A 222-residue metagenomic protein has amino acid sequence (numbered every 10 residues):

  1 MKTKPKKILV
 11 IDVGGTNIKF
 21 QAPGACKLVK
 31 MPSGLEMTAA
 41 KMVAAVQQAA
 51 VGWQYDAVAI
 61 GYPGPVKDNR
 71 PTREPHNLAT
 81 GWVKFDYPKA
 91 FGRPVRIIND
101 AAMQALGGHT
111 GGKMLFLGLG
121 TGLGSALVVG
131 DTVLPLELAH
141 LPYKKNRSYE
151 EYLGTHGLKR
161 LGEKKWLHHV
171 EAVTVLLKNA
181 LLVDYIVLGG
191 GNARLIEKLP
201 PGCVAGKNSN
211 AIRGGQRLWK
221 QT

Functional and structural regions predicted by a protein language model:
K2-A44, Q48, T132-R160: Short glycine-rich, Thr/Ser-proximal phosphate-binding strand/loop in the N-terminal lobe of ATP-dependent enzymes
I8-D12, A57-A59, M114-G118, V187: Short glycine-aspartate micro-motif
N17, L177-N208: Glycine-rich phosphate-binding loops at beta-strand->alpha-helix junctions
N17-A22, G64, L106, L123-V128: Short beta-strand scaffold segments in enzyme catalytic cores
I18, F85, K89-Q104, K113 (+1 more regions): Glycine-rich phosphate-binding loop plus the immediately following alpha-helix
G34-Q47, V51-A59, G64-K113, Y152-L153 (+1 more regions): Glycine-rich phosphate-binding loop and adjoining helix at the ATP-binding site of ATP-dependent phosphoryl-transfer
Y62, L119-T121, G190-G191: Short secondary-structure boundary segments
W166-N179: A short, acidic, amphipathic alpha-helical segment used as a generic capping/interface helix at domain edges
